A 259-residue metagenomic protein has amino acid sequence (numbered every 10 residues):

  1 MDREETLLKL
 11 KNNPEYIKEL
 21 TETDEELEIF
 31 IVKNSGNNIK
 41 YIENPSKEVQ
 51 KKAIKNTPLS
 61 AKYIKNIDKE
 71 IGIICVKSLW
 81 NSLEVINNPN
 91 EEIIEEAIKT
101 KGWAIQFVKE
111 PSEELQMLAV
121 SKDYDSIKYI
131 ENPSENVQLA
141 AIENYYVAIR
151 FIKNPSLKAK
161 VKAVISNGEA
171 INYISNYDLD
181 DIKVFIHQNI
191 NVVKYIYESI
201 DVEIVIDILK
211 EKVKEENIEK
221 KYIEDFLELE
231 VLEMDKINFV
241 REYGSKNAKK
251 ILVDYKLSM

Functional and structural regions predicted by a protein language model:
M1-M259: Alpha-helical scaffold segments
